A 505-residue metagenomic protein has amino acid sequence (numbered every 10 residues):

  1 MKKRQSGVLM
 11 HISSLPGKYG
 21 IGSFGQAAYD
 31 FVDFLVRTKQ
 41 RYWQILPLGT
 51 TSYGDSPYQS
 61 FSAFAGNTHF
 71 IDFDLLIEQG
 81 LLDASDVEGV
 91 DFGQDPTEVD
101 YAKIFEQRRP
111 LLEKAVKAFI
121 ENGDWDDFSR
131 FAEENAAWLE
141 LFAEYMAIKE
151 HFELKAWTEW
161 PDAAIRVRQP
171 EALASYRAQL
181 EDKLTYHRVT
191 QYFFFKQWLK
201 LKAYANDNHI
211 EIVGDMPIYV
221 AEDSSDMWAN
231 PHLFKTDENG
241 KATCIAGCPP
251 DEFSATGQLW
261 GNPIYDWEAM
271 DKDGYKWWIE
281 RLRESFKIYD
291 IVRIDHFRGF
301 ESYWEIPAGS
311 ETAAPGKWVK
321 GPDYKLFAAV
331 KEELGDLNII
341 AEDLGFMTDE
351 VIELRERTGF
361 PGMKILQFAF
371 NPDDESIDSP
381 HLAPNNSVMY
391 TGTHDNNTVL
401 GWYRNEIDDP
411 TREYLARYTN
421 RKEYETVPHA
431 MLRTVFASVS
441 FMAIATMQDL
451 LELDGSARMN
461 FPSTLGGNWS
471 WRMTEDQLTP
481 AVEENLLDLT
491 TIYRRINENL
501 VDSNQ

Functional and structural regions predicted by a protein language model:
M1-D33, R37-K39: Mature N-terminal, pre-catalytic/accessory segment of carbohydrate-active enzymes
H11, D55-Q191, F195, V220-I444 (+2 more regions): Alpha-amylase-like alpha-glycosidases and glucanotransferases acting on alpha-linked glucans and related
Q26-T51, K287-Y289, V435: Catalytic domains of carbohydrate-active enzymes, especially glycoside hydrolases
V36, W198-N206, K331, R355-E356: Surface-exposed amphipathic alpha-helices with a cationic face
R37, A164-V167, A172, W471 (+3 more regions): Domain-scale activation on soluble regions of proteins
H187, Q191-V220: Conserved, well-ordered alpha-helix/loop/beta-strand core segments that scaffold catalytic motifs
V501-Q505: Short, basic, low-complexity termini and linkers enriched in Ser/Thr/Gly/Pro that act as targeting/leader peptides
